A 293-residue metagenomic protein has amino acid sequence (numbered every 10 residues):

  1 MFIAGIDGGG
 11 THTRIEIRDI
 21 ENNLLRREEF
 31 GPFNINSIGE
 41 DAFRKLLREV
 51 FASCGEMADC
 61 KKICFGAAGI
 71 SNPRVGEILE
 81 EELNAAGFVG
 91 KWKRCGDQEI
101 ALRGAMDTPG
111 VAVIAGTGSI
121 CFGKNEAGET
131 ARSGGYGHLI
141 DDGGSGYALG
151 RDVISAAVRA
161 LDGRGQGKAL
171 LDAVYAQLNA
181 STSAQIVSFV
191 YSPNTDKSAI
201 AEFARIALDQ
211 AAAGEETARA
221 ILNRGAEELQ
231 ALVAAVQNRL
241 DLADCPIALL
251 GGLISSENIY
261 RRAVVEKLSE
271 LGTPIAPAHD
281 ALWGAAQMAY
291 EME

Functional and structural regions predicted by a protein language model:
M1-K61, E82-A85, A105-V111, I154-E293: ATP-binding/phosphotransfer module of carbohydrate and carboxylate kinases, centering on a glycine-rich
A68: ABC-type ATPase nucleotide-binding domain
S71-K168: Phosphate-binding/catalytic loop of phosphoryl-transfer enzymes
